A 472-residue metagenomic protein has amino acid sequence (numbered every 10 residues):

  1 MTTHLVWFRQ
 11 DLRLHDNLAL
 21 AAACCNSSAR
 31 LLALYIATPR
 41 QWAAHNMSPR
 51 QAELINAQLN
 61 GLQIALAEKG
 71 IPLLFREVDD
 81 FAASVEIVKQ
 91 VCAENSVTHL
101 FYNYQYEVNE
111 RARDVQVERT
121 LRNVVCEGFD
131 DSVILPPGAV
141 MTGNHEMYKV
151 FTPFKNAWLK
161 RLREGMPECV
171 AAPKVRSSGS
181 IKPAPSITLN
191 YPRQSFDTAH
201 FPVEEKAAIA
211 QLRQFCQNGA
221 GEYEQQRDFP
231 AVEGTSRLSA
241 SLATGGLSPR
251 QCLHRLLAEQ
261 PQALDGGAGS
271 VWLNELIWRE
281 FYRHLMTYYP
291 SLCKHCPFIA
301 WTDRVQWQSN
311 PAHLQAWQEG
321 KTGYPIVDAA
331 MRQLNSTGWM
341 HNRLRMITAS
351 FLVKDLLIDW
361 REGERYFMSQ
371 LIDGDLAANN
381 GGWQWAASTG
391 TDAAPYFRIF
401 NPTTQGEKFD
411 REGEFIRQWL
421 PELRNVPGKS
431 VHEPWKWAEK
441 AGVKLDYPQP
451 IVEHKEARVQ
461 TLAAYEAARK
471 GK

Functional and structural regions predicted by a protein language model:
M1-M166, A268, A463-A468, K472: Trp/Phe/Arg-rich N-terminal binding region typifying the photolyase-homology
V6, L14-H15, F229, K321 (+1 more regions): An N-terminal domain-cap segment
A21, Q90, K206, D328 (+2 more regions): A broad detector of short, well-ordered amphipathic alpha-helices that serve as recognition/interaction surfaces
Q51, I55, G323, P450 (+1 more regions): Residue-level preference for long, well-ordered alpha-helices that form the structural scaffold of enzyme catalytic
H145-I299, F409-D410, E414-K472: Glycine/tryptophan-enriched, flexible segments
E233-E422: Active-site-proximal binding-pocket segments
